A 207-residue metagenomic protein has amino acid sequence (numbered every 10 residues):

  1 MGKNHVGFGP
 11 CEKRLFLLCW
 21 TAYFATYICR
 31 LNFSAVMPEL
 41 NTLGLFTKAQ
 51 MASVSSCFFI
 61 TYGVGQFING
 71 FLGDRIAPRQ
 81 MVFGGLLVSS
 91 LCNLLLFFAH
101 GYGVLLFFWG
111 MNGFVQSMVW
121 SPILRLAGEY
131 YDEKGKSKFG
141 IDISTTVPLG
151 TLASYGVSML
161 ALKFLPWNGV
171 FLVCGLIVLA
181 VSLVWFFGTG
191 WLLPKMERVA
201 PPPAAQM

Functional and structural regions predicted by a protein language model:
R14-K48: Extracytoplasmic
Y27, L31, G113-S121, L152: Small-residue-rich segments within alpha-helical transmembrane domains of MFS-like 12-TM solute carriers
L31, F59-F67, T151-L152: Residue-level signature of mid-helix packing/kink "hotspots" within the transmembrane helices of 12-pass Major
V64-H100: Conserved MFS/SLC helix-loop-helix module at the cytosolic interface between two early adjacent transmembrane helices
C92, G103-M111: Paired small-residue
F108-V147: Cytoplasmic helix-loop-helix junction between adjacent transmembrane helices in 12-TM secondary transporters
I143-L193: Helix-loop-helix hairpin linking two adjacent transmembrane segments in secondary transporters
G190-M207: Flexible cytoplasmic inter-helical loops of multi-pass small-molecule transporters
